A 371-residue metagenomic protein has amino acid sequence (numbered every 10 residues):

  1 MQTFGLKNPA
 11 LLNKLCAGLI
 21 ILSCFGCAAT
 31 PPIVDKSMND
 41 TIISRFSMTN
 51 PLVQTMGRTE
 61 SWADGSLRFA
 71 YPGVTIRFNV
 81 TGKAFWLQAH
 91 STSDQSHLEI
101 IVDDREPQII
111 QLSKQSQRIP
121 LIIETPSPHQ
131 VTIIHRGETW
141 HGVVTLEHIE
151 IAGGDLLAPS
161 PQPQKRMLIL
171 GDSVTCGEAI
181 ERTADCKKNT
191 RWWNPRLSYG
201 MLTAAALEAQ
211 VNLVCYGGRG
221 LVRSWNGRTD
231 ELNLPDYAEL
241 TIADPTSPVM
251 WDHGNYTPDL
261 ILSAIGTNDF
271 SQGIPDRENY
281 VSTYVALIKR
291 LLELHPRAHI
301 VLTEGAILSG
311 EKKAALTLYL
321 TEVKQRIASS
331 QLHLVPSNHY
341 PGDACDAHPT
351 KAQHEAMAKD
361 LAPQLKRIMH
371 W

Functional and structural regions predicted by a protein language model:
M1-L11: N-terminal secretory signal peptides that target proteins for export/translocation
T3-G5, G18-I20, C27-L170, V174-W192 (+1 more regions): N-terminal secretory targeting modules
L12-G18: Sec-dependent signal peptide recognition, specifically the positively charged N-region followed immediately by
Y71-G73, T139-V143, I180, D185-S282 (+3 more regions): Conserved SGNH/GDSL esterase-like catalytic core that processes O-acyl groups on lipids and polysaccharides
R166-L170, T175, V211-C215, D259-A264 (+2 more regions): Structural recognition of the beta-strand scaffold that forms the well-ordered cores of secreted hydrolase catalytic
T175, E208, N212, G266 (+4 more regions): Sec-exported extracytoplasmic/periplasmic mature domains
T229, A306-W371: Catalytic His-Asp segment of secreted/periplasmic serine-dependent ester chemistry enzymes
Y284-H295, L302, E311, L316 (+1 more regions): Active-site neighborhood of glycoside hydrolase catalytic domains
